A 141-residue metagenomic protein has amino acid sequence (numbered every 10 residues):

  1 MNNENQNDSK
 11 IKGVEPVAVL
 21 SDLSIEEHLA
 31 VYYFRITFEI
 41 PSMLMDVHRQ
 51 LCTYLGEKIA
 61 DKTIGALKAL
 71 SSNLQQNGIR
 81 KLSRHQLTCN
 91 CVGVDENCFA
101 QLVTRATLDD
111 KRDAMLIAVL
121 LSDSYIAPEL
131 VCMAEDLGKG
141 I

Functional and structural regions predicted by a protein language model:
M1-I141: Polar/charged low-complexity regulatory segments
